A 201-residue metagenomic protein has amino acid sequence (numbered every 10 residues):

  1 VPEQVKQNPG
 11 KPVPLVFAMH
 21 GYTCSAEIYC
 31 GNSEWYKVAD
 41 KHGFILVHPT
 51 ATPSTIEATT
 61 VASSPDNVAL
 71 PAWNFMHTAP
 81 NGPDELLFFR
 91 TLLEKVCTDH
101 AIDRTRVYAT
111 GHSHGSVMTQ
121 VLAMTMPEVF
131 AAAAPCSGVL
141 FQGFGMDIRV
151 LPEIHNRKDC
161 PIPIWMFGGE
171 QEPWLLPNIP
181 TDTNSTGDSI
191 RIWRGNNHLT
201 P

Functional and structural regions predicted by a protein language model:
V1, G111, G168: Pocket-edge structural micro-motifs
V1-P2, F88-C97, S189-H198: Short, well-ordered amphipathic alpha-helices
V5-K6, G10-Y108, H112, V117 (+4 more regions): Serine-hydrolase catalytic machinery in alpha/beta-hydrolase-like enzymes
A131-A132, S137-P201: The feature captures the conserved acid-bearing segment of alpha/beta-hydrolase catalytic domains
